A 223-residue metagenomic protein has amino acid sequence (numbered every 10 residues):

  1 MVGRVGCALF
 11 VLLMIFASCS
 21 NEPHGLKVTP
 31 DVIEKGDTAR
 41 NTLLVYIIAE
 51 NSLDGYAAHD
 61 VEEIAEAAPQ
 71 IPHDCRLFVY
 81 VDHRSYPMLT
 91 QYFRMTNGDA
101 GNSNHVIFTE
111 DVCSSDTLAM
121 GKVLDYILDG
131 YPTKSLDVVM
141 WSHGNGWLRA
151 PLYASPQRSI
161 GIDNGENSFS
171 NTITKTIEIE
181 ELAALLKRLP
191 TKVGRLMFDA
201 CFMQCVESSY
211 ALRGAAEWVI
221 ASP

Functional and structural regions predicted by a protein language model:
M1-C7: Bacterial N-terminal signal peptides that target proteins for export
G3, Y131-L136, V193-G194: Short secondary-structure capping/junction motifs at helix and strand boundaries
I15-S18: C-terminal motif of bacterial Sec signal peptides marking the signal peptidase cleavage site
N21-K134: N-terminal extension/subdomain marker
Y80-F108, S135, V139-T174: Surface-exposed loop and adjacent secondary-structure segments within mature catalytic domains
V139-W141, N145-L148, P156-P223: Catalytic cores of nucleophile-dependent amide-cleaving enzymes
